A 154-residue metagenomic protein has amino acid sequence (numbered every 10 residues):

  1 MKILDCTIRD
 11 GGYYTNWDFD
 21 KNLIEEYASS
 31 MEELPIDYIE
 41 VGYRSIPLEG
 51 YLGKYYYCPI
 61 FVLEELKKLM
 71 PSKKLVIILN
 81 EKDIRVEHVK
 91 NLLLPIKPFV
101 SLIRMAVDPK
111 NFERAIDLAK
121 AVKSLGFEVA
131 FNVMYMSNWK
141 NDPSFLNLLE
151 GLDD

Functional and structural regions predicted by a protein language model:
M1-C6, S29-S45: N-terminal glycine-rich anion-binding loops that anchor highly charged ligand groups
M1-N16, S72, E128-M134: N-terminal small/glycine-rich loop or linker at the start of catalytic domains across soluble metabolic enzymes
I8, E25, I116-A119: Hydrophobic alpha-helical segments
G11, M31, I103: Conserved, mostly hydrophobic/aromatic
G12-K21, Y43-I46, S101: Short N-terminal helix-initiation segments at or just after the protein's N-terminus
N16-E26, V107-R114: Glycine-rich anion/phosphate-binding loops
L23-I36, E65-K68: Alpha-helical scaffold segments that flank or form the walls of functional sites
Y38, Y43-L152: Active-site beta->alpha loop and helix N-cap motifs at the rims of alpha/beta catalytic domains
